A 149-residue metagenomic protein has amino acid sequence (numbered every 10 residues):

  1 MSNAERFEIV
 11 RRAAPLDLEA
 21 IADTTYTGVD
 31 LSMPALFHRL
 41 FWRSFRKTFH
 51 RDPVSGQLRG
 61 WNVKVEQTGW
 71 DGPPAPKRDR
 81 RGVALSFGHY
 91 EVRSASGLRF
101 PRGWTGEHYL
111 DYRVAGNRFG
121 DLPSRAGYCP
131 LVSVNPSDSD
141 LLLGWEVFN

Functional and structural regions predicted by a protein language model:
M1-N149: Soluble ligand-binding/transfer domains with enclosed cavities or grooves
